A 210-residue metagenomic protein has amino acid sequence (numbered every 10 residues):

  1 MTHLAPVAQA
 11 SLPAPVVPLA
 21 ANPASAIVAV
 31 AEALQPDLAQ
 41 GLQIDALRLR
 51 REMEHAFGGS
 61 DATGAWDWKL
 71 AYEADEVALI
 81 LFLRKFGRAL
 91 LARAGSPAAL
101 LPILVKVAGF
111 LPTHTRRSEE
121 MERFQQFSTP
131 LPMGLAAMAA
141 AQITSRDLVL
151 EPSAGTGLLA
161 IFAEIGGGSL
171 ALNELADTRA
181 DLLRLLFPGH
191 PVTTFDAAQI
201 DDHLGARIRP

Functional and structural regions predicted by a protein language model:
M1-P210: Class I S-adenosyl-L-methionine-dependent methyltransferase catalytic core
